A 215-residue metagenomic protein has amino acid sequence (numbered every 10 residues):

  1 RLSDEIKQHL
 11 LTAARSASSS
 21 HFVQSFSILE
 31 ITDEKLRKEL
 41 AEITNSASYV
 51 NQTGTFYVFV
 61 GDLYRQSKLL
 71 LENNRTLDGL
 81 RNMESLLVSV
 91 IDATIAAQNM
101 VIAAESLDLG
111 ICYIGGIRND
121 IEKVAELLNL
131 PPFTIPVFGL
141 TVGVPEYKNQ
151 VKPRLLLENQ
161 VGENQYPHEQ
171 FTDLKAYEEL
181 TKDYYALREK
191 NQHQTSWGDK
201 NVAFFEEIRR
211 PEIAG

Functional and structural regions predicted by a protein language model:
R1-G215: Acidic, surface-exposed loops and disordered segments
